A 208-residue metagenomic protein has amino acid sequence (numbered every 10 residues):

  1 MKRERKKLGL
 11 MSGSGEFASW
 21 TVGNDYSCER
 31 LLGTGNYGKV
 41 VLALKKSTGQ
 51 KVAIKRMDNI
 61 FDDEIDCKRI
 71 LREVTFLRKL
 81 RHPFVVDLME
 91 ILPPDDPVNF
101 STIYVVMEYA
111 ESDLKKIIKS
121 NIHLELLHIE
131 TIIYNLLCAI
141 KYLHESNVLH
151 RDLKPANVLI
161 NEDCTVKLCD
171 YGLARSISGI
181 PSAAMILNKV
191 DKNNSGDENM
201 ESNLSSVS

Functional and structural regions predicted by a protein language model:
E29-N36, V40: Protein kinase glycine-rich loop
K39-N59: Glycine-rich ATP phosphate-binding loop
R81-I91: Conserved HxN/HPN-centered segment at the entrance to the catalytic loop of eukaryotic protein kinase-like domains
F100-D113: Conserved short submotifs of the Hanks-type protein kinase catalytic core that shape the nucleotide-binding pocket
I132-I133: Activation segment signature within eukaryotic-like protein kinase domains
H144-N161: Catalytic-loop of the protein kinase fold
